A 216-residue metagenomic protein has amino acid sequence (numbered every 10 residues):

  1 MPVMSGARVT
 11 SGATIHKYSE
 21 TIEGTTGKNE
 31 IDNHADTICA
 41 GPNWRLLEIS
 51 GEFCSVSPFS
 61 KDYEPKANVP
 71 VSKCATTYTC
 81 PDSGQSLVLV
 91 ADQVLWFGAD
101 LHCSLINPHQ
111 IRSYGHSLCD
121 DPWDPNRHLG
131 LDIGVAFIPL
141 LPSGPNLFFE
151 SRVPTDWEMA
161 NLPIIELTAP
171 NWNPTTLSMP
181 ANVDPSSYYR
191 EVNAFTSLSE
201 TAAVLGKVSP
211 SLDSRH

Functional and structural regions predicted by a protein language model:
M1-M4, T25-T26, E30-I38, K207 (+1 more regions): A short, cysteine/histidine-rich metal-binding "knuckle" motif
M1-M4, V9, I38, F53 (+2 more regions): Detector for methionine-enriched segments
P2-E30, I49, T76, S113 (+2 more regions): Active-site or ligand-binding cleft "flap/edge" segments
S11-S60, D92-N107: Aspartyl protease active-site motif detector
S50-E52, A67-H216: Aspartic protease core domain of the pepsin/retropepsin superfamily
V56-P65, C74: Acidic/polar residues in short coil/turn loops that connect beta-strands within repeat-based beta-sheet scaffolds
